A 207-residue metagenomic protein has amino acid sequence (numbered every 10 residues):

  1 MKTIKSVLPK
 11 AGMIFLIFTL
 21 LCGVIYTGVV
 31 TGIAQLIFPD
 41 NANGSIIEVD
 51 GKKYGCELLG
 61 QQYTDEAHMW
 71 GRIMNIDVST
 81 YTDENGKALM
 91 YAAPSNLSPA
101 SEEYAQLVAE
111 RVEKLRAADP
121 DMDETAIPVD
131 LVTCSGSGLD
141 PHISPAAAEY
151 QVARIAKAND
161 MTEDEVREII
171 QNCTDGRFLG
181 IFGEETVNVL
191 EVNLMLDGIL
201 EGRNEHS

Functional and structural regions predicted by a protein language model:
M1-L21: Membrane-entry signal-anchor segments at the cytosolic-membrane interface, especially the N-terminal signal anchor
S6, Q106, E110-E113, E168 (+1 more regions): Solvent-exposed alpha-helical segments within well-ordered globular domains of core cellular machineries
I14, G23, V30-Q151, A158 (+1 more regions): Flexible, solvent-exposed loop/hinge segments and secondary-structure transition points
G23, T27, N204-S207: Proteins with a high burden of low-complexity, intrinsically disordered sequence enriched in S/T/G/P/A and R, requiring
E149-S207: Extracytoplasmic/periplasmic C-terminal soluble domains
